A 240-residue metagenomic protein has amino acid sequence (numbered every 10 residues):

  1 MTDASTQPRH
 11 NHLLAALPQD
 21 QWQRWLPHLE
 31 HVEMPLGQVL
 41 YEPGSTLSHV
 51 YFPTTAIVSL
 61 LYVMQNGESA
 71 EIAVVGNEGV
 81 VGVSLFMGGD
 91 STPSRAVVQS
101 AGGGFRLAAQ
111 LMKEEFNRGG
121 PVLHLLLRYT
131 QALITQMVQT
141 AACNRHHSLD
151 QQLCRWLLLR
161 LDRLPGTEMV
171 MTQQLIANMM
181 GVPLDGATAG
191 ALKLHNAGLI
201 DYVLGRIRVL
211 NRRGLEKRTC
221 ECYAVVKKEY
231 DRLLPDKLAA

Functional and structural regions predicted by a protein language model:
M1-P35, V80, L85-F86: Cyclic nucleotide-binding regulatory module and flanking cytosolic helices
A16, V74, R106, V170 (+1 more regions): Short aromatic/basic micro-patch
D20, T55, Q110-L111, A132 (+2 more regions): Alpha-helix/helix-capping structural signal
W25, L61, V83-S84, E115 (+1 more regions): Residues that scaffold the ATP/ADP-binding catalytic core of kinase and kinase-like folds
Q38-A101, A191: Cyclic nucleotide-binding regulatory domains
A73-Q131, T135, Q139: Cyclic-nucleotide recognition modules
Q99-A101, F116-P183: Polybasic "coupling" helices that flank or enter modular domains
L158-A240: Phosphate-/nucleic-acid-contacting segments
